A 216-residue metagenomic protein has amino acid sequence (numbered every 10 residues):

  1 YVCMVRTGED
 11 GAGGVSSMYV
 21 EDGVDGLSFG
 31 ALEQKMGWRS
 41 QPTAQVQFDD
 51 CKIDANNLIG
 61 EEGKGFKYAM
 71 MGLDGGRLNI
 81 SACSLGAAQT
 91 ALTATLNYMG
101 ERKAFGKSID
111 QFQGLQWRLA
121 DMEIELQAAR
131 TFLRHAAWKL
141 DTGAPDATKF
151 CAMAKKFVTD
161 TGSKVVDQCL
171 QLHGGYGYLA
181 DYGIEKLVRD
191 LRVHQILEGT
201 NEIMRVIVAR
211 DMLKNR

Functional and structural regions predicted by a protein language model:
Y1-F29: A short core secondary-structure module
V2-M4, S17-Y19, T43-D50, V206: Conserved hydrophobic/aromatic beta-strand scaffold that supports enzyme active sites
G8-A12, M36-S40, G60-E62, M71: Solvent-exposed alpha-helices and their adjacent loops that cap or buttress functional pockets in soluble metabolic
G8-D10, V24-D25, Q34, K52-I53 (+3 more regions): Short, glycine-/Ser/Thr-/acidic-enriched flexible segments
G13, Q41-T43, R189: Short, solvent-exposed loop/turn segments at the edges of secondary structure
G14-S16, F29-A31, D54-E62: Short, charged, solvent-exposed linker or helix-capping segments at domain edges/interfaces that act as flexible hinges
G23-K52: Flexible, small-/acidic-enriched active-site or ligand-binding loops
Q45-Q47, A55, E61-K64, M71-R216: Alpha-helical interface subdomain recognition
